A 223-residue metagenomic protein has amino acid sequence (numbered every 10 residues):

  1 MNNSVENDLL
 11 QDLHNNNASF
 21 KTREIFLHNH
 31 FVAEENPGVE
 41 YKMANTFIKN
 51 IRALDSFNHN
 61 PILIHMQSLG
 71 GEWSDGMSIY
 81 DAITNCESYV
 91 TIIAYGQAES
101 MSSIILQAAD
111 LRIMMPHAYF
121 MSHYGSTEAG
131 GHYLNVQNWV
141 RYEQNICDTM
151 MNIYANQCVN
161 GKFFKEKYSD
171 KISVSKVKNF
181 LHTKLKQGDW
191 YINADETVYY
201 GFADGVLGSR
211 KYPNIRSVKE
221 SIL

Functional and structural regions predicted by a protein language model:
M1-S103, Q107-L223: N-terminal organellar transit peptides
